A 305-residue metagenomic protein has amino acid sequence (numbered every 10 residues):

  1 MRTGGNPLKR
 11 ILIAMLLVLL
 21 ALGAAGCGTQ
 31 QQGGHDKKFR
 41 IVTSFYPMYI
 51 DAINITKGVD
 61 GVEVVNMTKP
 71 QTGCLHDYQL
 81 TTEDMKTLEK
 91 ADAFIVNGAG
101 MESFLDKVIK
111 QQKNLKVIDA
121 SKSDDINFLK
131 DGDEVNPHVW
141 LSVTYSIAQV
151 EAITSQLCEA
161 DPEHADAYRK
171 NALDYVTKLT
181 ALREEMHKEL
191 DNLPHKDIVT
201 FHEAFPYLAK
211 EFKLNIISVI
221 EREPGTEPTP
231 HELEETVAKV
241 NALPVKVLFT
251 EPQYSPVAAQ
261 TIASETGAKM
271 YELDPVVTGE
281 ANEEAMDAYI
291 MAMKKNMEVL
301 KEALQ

Functional and structural regions predicted by a protein language model:
M1-K38: Short, low-complexity disordered leader/linker segments with a strong preference for bacterial N-terminal type II
G23-Q305: Extracytoplasmic metal-acquisition and chelation regions
